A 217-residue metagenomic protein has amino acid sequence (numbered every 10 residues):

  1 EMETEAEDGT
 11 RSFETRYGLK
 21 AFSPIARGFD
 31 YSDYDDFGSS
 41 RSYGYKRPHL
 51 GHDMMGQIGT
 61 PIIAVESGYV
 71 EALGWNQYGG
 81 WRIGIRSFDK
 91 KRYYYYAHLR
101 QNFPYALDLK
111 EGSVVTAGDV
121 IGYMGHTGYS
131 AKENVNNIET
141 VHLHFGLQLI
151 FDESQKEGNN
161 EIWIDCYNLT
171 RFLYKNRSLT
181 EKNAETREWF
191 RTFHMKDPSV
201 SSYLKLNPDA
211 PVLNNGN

Functional and structural regions predicted by a protein language model:
E1-W81, A117, L169-N217: Surface-exposed, glycine-biased beta-strand/turn segments
D53, Y95, Y123: Conserved beta-strand positions that form and line the central face of beta-propeller blades
M55, R86-F88, Q148: A generic structural motif
I62, P104, E153-Q155: Residue-level signal for secondary-structure boundary sites
V65-D108, K132-V141: Zn2+-dependent peptidoglycan hydrolase active-site motif and core
S113-A184: Conserved, short, structured surface segments that act as functional micro-motifs
